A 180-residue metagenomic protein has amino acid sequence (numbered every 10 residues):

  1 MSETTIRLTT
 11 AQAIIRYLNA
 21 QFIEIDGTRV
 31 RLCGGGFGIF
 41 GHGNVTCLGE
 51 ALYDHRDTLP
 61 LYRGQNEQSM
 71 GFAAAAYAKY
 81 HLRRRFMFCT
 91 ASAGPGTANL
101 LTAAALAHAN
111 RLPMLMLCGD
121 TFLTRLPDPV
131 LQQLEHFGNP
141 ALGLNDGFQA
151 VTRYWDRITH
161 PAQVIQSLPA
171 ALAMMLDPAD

Functional and structural regions predicted by a protein language model:
S2-D180: N-terminal alpha/beta PP-like core and its mobile active-site loop of ThDP/TPP-dependent enzymes
